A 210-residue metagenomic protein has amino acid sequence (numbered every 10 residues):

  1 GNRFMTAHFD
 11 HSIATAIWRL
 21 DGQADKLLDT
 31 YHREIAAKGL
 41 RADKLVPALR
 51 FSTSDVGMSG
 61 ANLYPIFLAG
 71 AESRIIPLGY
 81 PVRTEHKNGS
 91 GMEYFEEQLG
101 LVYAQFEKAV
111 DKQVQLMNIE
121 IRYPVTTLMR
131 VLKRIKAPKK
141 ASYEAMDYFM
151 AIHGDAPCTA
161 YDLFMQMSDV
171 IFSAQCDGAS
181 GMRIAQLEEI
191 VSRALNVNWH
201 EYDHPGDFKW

Functional and structural regions predicted by a protein language model:
G1-N2: Amphipathic alpha-helical segments
M5-W210: Intrinsically disordered, low-complexity regions enriched in serine/threonine
